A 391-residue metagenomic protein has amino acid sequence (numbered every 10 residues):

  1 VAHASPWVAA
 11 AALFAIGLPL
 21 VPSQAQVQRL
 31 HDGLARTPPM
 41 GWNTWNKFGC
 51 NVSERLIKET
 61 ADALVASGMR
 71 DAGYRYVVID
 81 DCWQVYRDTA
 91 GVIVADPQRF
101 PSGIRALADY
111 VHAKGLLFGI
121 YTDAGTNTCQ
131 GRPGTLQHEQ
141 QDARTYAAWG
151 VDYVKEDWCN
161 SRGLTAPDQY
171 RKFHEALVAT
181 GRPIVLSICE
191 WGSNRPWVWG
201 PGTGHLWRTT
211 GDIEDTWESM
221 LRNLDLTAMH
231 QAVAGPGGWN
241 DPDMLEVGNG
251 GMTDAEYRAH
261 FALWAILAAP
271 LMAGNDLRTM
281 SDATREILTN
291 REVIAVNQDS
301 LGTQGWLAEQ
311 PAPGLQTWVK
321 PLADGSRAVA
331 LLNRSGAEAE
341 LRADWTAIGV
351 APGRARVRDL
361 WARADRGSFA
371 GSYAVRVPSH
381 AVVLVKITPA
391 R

Functional and structural regions predicted by a protein language model:
V8-P19: Bacterial N-terminal signal peptides
Q26-K58, A63: N-terminal module-boundary/linker segments of secreted carbohydrate-active enzymes
P38-T44, G73-D80, L117-T122, D152-D157 (+7 more regions): Structural recognition of the beta-strand scaffold that forms the well-ordered cores of secreted hydrolase catalytic
T60, L64-G163: Aromatic-lined carbohydrate-binding/catalytic grooves of carbohydrate-active enzymes
H138-Q141, V178, R182-D276: Glycan-recognition surfaces
A259-A308: Catalytic cores of secreted or luminal carbohydrate-active enzymes
W264-L267, M272-G274, Q310-V350, H380: Carbohydrate-binding surface patches
S368-R391: C-terminal beta-strand-rich structural cap/linker in extracellular carbohydrate-active enzymes
